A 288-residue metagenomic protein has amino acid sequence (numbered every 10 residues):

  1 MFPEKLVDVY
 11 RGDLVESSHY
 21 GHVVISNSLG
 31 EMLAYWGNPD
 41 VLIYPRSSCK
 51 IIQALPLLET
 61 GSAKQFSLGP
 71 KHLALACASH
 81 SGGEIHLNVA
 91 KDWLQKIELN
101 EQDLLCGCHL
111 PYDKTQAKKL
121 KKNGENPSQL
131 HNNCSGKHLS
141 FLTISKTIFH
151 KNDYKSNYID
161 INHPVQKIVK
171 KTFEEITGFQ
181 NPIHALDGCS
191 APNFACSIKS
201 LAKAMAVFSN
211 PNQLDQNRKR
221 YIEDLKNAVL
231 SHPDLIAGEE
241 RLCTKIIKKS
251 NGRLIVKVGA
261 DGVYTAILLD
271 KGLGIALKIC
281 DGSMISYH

Functional and structural regions predicted by a protein language model:
M1, G69-I183, C189: Active-site-adjacent helix/loop patches that line small-molecule binding or acyl-intermediate pockets
M1-D40: Beta-lactamase-like hydrolase cores
G12-V15, H131, R253-K257: Short Gly/Pro-enriched turn/cap motifs at secondary-structure boundaries
S18-V23, L139, K170, D261-Y264: Short glycine-rich loop/turn motifs
L29, L58-Q65, E98-Q102, I148-D153 (+2 more regions): Bacterial peptidoglycan biogenesis and beta-lactam-recognition machinery
P45-A63: Active-site SXXK
Q53-L58, A90, L142-K146, A204-M205: Buried hydrophobic packing segments
A206-H288: Structured C-terminal helix/loop/strand segments within mature extracytoplasmic catalytic/sensor domains
